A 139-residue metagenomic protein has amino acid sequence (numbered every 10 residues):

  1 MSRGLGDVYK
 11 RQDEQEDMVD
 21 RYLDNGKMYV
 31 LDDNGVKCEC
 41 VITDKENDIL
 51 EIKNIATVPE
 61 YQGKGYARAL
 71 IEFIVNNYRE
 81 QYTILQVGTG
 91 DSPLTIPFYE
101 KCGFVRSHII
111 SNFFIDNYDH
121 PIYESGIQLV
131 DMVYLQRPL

Functional and structural regions predicted by a protein language model:
M1-L5: Single conserved hydrophobic/aromatic residue that forms the stacking wall/gate of nucleotide- or nucleobase-binding
V8: Active-site loops and adjacent core secondary-structure elements that bind or stabilize anionic groups
V30, G35-D44, D48-A56: Conserved beta-strand in the GNAT
I55-Q62, G90: A short, internal acetyl-CoA/4′-phosphopantetheine-binding micro-motif in the GNAT/acyltransferase core
Y61-F73: Conserved acetyl-CoA pyrophosphate-binding loop and the N-cap/start of the following alpha-helix in GNAT-like
N77-D91: Conserved GNAT acetyl-CoA-binding A-motif
Q86-G88, E100, V105-G126: Conserved catalytic-core motifs of GNAT/GCN5-like acyltransferases
